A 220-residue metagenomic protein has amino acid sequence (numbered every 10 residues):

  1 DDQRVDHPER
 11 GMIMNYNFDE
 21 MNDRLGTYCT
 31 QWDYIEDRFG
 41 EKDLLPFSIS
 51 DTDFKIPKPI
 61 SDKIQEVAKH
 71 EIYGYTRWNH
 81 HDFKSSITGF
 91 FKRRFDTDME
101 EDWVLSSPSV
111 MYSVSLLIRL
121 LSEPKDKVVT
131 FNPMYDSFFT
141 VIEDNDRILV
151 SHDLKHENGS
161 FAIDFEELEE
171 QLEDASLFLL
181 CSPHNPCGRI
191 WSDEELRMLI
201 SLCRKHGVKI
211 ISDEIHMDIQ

Functional and structural regions predicted by a protein language model:
D1-I13: Short, Lys/Arg-enriched N-terminal segments with co-localized hydrophobic residues within the first ~10-30 amino acids
N15-S109: N-terminal small-domain helix-loop-helix segment of the aminotransferase-like
P46, V129-T130, I211: A structural signal for short, well-ordered beta-strand segments and their strand-loop junctions that often border
Y73-S201, D218-I219: Conserved core of the PLP fold type I
L177, K209-I210: Hydrophobic "anchor" residues on beta-strands that sit immediately upstream of conserved functional sites
S182, I210-I211: Residue-level marker for buried hydrophobic side chains located in beta-strands that build the well-ordered beta-sheet
E214: Walker B catalytic acidic pair
